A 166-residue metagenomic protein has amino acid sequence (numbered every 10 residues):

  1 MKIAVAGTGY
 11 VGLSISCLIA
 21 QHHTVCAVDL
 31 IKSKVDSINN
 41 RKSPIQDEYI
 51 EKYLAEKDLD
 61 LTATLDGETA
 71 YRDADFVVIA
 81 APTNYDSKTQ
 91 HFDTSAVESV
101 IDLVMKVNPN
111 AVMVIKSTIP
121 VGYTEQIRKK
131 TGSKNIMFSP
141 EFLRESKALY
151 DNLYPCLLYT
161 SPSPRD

Functional and structural regions predicted by a protein language model:
M1-K42: NAD(P)+-binding Rossmann beta1-loop-alpha1 motif at the extreme N-terminus of oxidoreductases
T24, L30-A74, T83-T89: Conserved N-terminal Rossmann-fold NAD(P) cofactor-binding segment
D73-D75, P109-N110: Short acidic/histidine-rich motifs immediately flanking catalytic phosphotransfer sites in two-component signaling
V78: N-terminal Rossmann-like NAD(P) cofactor-binding module of classical short-chain dehydrogenase/reductase
Y85-K147: Rossmann-like NAD(P)(H) cofactor-binding subdomain of soluble oxidoreductases
Y150-L158: Acidic/polar active-site rim loop that often engages polyanionic ligands
Y159-D166: Conserved small/polar residues in nucleotide/adenosyl-binding loops
